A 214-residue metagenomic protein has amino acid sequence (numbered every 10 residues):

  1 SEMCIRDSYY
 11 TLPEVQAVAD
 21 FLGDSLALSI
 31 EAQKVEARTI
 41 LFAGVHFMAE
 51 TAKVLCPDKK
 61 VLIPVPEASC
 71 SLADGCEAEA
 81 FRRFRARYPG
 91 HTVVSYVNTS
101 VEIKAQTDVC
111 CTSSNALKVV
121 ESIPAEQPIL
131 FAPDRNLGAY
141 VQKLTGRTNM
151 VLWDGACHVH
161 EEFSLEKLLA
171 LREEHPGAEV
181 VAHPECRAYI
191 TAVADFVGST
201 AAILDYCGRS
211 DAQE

Functional and structural regions predicted by a protein language model:
M3-I5: Short, small-residue-biased leader/transition segments that mark boundaries at the very start of proteins
D20-L28, D58-A68, V109-A116, T148-C157 (+2 more regions): Short hydrophobic/aromatic-enriched beta-strand-loop microsegments
L22-S71: Active-site cofactor/substrate anionic-group-binding motifs, chiefly glycine- and Lys/Arg-rich phosphate-binding loops
I30-E36, I40, C70-A78, K118-A125 (+4 more regions): Short, charged, surface-exposed secondary-structure boundary motifs
E50-K53, P57-R87, H91-C111: Active-site beta->alpha loop and helix N-cap motifs at the rims of alpha/beta catalytic domains
D74-R83, E102, D108-P124, F131-L137 (+3 more regions): Active-site glycine-rich loop that binds ribose-phosphate moieties when present
A139-T148, W153-F196, T200-E214: Redox- and metal-dependent alpha/beta enzyme cores, enriched for Fe-S-associated oxidoreductases and cofactor-handling
